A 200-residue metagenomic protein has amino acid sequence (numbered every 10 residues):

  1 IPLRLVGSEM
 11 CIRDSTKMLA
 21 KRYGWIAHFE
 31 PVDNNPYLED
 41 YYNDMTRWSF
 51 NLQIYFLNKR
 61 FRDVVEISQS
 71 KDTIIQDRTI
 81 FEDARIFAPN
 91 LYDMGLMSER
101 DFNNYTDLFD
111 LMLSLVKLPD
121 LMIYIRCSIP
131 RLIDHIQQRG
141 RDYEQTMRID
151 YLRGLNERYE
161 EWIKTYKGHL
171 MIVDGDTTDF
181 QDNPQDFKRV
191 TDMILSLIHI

Functional and structural regions predicted by a protein language model:
I1-G7, I12, H199: Single conserved hydrophobic/aromatic residue that forms the stacking wall/gate of nucleotide- or nucleobase-binding
S15: Hydrophobic positions on the alpha1 helix immediately C-terminal to the Walker A/P-loop
K21-K59: Conserved substrate/cofactor phosphate-moiety recognition/catalytic segment in nucleotide-dependent phosphotransferases
H28, Q76, L121-I123, M171-V173: Hydrophobic/aromatic beta-strand patches that form the interior of the parallel beta-sheet core in alpha/beta enzyme
V32-N35, I80-E82, C127-L132, T177-F180: Conserved nucleotide-binding/hydrolysis micro-motifs of P-loop NTPases
R60-S98: A basic- and aromatic-enriched beta-loop-alpha substructure that forms the phosphate/nucleotide- and DNA/RNA-contacting
R85-R158: A glycine- and Lys/Arg-enriched "phosphate-lid" helix/loop adjacent to the NTP-binding pocket of small-molecule kinases
I133-I198: NTP-dependent small-molecule kinase module
